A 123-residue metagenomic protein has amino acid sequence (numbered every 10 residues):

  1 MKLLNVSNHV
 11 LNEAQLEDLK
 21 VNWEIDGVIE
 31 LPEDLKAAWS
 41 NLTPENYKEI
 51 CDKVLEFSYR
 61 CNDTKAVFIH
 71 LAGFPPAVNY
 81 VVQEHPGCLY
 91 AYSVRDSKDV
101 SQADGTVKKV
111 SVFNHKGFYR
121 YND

Functional and structural regions predicted by a protein language model:
M1-T64, Y80-D123: Long, low-complexity, Lys/Arg-enriched
T64-G73: Short glycine-rich phosphate-binding loop at a beta-alpha junction
A72, P76-V81: Core of folded catalytic or high-affinity ligand/protein-binding domains in predominantly eukaryotic proteins
